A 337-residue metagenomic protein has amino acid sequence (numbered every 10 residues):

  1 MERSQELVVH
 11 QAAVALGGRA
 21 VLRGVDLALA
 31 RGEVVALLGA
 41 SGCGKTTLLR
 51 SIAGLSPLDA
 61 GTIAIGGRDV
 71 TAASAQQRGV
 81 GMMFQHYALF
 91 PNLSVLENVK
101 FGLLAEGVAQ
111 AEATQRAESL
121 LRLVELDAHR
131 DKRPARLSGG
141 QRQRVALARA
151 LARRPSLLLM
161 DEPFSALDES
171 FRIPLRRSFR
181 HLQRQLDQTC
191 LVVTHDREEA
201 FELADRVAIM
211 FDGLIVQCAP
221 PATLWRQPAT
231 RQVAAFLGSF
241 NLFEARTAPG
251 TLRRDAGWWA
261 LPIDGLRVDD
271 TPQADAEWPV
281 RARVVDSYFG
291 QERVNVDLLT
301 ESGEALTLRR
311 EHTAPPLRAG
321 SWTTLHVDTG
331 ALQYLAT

Functional and structural regions predicted by a protein language model:
V34, A73-G81, Q85, L89-Q232: ABC ATPase nucleotide-binding domains
L38-A40: The feature captures the beta-strand-to-loop junction immediately N-terminal to the Walker
T46-L49, V145: ABC ATPase nucleotide-binding domain helices that frame the ATP-binding cleft
A53: Helix-to-loop junction immediately C-terminal to a conserved catalytic motif
A60-D69: Conserved ABC transporter NBD signature motif
N241-Y288, H312-T337: Glycine/charge-rich catalytic "coupling/switch" loops of P-loop NTPases
